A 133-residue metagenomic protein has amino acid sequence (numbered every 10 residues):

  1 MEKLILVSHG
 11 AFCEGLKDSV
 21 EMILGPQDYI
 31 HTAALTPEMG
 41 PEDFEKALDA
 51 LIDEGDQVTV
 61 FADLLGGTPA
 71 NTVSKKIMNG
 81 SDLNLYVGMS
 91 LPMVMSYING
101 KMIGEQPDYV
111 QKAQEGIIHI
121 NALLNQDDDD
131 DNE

Functional and structural regions predicted by a protein language model:
E2-E133: N-terminal loops that bind phosphate or other acidic moieties and the adjacent beta-alpha structural core
